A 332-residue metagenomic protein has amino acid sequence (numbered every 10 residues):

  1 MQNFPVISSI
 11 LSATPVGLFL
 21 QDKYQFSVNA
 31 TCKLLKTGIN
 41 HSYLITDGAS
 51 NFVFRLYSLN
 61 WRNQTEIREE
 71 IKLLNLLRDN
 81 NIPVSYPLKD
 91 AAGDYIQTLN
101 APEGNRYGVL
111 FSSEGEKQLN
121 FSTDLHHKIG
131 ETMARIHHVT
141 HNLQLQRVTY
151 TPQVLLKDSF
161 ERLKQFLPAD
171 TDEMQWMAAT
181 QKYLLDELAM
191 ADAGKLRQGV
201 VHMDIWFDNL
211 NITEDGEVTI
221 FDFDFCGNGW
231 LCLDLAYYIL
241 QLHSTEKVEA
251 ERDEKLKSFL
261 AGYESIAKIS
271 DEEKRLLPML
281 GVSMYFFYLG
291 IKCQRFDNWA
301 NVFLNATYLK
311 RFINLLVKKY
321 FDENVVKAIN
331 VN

Functional and structural regions predicted by a protein language model:
M1-K89, E214, A328-N332: Conserved NTP-binding catalytic cores of kinases and kinase-like/nucleotidyltransferase enzymes across multiple kinase
F4, Y288-N332: ATP/Mg2+ or Mg2+-diphosphate-binding catalytic cores that bind nucleotide phosphates or diphosphates via glycine-rich
G38-A49, V53-F54, P87, L185-L233: Active-site acidic catalytic loop and adjacent metal/ATP-binding pocket of ATP-dependent phosphoryl transfer enzymes
G48-L145: ATP-binding pocket architecture of kinase catalytic cores
G93, G104-N120, E161-P168, Y288-V302: A glycine-centered beta->alpha junction motif in the catalytic cores of kinase/phosphotransferase enzymes
N120-Q175, Q198: A cross-family kinase active-site recognition segment
C232-A267, S283-W299: Active-site activation/catalytic loop segments of kinase-like enzymes and analogous catalytic loops in related
I269-G281: All-alpha amphipathic helical-bundle segments outside canonical DNA-binding/catalytic cores that form hydrophobic
